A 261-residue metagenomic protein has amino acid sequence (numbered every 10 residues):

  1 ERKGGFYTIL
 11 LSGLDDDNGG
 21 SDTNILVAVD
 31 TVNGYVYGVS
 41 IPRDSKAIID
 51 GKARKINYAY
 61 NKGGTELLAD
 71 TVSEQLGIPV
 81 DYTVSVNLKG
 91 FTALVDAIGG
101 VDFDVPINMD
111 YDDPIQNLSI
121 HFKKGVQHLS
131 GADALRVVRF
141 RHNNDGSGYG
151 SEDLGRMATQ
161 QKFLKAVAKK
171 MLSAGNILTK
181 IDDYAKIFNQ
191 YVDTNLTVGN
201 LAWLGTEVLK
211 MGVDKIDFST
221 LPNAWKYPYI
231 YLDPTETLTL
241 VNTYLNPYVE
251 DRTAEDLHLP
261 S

Functional and structural regions predicted by a protein language model:
E1-S261: Non-catalytic, solvent-exposed segments at the cell envelope interface
